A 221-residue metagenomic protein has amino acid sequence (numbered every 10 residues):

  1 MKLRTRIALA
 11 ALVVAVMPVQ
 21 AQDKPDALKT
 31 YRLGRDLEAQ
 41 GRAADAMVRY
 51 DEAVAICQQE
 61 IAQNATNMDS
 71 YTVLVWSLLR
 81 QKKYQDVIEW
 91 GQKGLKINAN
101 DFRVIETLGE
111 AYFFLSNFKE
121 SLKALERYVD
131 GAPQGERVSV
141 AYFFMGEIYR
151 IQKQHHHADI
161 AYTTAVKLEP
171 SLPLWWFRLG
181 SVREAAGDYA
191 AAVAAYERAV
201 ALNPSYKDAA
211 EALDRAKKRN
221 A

Functional and structural regions predicted by a protein language model:
P18-D69: N-terminal leader/linker segments that initiate helical-solenoid repeat arrays
A27, M68-D69, F102-R103, E136-S139 (+2 more regions): Helix-start (N-cap) detector for alpha-helical repeat units in TPR-like alpha-solenoids, especially tetratricopeptide
A39, R80, F114-L115, I151 (+2 more regions): Register position in tetratricopeptide repeats
A53, E60, K93-G94, R127-G131 (+2 more regions): Canonical positions in the second alpha-helix
I56, Q63, I97, G131-Q134 (+2 more regions): Structural marker of alpha-solenoid helical repeat scaffolds
